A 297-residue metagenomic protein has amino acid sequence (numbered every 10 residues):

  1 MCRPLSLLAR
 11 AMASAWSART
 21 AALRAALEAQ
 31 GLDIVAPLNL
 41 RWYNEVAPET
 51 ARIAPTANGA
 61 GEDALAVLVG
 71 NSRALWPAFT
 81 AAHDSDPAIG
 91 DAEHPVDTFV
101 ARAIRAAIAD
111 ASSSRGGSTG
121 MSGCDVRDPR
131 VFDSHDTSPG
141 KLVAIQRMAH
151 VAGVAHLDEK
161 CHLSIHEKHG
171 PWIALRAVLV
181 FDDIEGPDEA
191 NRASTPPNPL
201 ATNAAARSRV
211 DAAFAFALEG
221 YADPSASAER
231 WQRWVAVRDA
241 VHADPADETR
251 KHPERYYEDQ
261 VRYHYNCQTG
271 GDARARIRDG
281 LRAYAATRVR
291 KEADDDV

Functional and structural regions predicted by a protein language model:
L8-V297: Auxiliary alpha/beta "docking" domains used to position bulky ligands
